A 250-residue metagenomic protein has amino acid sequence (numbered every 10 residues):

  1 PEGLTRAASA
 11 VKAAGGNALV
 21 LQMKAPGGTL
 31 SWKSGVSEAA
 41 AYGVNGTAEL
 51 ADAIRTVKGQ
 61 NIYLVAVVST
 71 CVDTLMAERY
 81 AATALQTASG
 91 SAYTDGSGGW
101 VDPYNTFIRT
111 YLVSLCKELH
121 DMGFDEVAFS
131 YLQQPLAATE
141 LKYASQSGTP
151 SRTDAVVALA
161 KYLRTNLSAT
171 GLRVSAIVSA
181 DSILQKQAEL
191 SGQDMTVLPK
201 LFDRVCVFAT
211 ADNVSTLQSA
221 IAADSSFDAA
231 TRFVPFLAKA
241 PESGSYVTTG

Functional and structural regions predicted by a protein language model:
P1, C71-K117: Active-site-adjacent "subsite" loops/lids of carbohydrate-active enzymes
P1, S34-G46, G96-T110, S147-S151: The substrate-binding groove and active-site-proximal loops of carbohydrate-active enzymes, especially glycoside
E2-A13, A39-Y63, D154-A158: Aromatic- and glycine-enriched glycan-recognition loops and surfaces that form the carbohydrate-binding subsites
G3-T29, E118-A128, L198-C206: Catalytic domains of carbohydrate-active enzymes, especially glycoside hydrolases
A18-V20, G46-Y93: Glycine-rich, aromatic-flanked loop segments that form ligand/cofactor-binding clefts across common enzyme folds
W32-A41, D73-D95, A137-S147: Aromatic- and acidic-residue-enriched segments that line the glycan-binding/catalytic groove of carbohydrate-active
Y63-V72, A128-F129, P150-G192, F227-A240: Aromatic-lined carbohydrate-recognition surfaces of secreted/lumenal glycan-active proteins
S175-A211, V247: Substrate-binding cleft/loops of secretory-pathway carbohydrate-active enzymes
